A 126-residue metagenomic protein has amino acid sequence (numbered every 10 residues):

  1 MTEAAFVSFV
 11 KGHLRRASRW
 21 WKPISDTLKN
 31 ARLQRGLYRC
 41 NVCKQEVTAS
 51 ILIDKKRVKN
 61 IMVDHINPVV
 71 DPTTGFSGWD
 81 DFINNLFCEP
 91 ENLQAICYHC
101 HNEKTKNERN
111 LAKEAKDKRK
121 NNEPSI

Functional and structural regions predicted by a protein language model:
M1-S50, W79-E91: Short, charged surface segments at domain edges that flank catalytic/cofactor-binding sites
R39, M62, I96: The −1 position to Zn-ligating cysteines in a subset of zinc-ribbon hairpins
V47, I53, N60, K104: Cys/His-rich microdomains that often coordinate metals
K59-D71: Histidine-centered catalytic micro-motifs used for acid/base chemistry in nuclease and nucleotide-processing active
V70-D71, F76, D81: Catalytic toxin/effector domains delivered as secreted proteins or via bacterial secretion systems
F87-D117: Short Cys/His-centered divalent metal-binding micro-motifs
A115-I126: Short linear clamp-binding motif
